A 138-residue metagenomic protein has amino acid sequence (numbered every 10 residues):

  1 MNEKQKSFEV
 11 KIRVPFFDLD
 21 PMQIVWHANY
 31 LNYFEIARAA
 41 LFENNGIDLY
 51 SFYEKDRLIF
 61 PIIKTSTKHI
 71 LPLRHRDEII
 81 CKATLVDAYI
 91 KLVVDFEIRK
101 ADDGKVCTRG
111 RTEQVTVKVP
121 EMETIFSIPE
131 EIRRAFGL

Functional and structural regions predicted by a protein language model:
N2-I62, V117-L138: Hot-dog-fold acyl-thioester-processing enzymes
E3-K4, F8-E9, R74-H75, L85-L138: HotDog/MaoC-like acyl-thioester-processing domains
R13, K68, E113-V115: Residues in well-ordered beta-strands of folded domains
L41-I80, T84-L92, R109: Hydrophobic beta-strand-centered segment that forms part of the acyl-chain substrate-binding groove
